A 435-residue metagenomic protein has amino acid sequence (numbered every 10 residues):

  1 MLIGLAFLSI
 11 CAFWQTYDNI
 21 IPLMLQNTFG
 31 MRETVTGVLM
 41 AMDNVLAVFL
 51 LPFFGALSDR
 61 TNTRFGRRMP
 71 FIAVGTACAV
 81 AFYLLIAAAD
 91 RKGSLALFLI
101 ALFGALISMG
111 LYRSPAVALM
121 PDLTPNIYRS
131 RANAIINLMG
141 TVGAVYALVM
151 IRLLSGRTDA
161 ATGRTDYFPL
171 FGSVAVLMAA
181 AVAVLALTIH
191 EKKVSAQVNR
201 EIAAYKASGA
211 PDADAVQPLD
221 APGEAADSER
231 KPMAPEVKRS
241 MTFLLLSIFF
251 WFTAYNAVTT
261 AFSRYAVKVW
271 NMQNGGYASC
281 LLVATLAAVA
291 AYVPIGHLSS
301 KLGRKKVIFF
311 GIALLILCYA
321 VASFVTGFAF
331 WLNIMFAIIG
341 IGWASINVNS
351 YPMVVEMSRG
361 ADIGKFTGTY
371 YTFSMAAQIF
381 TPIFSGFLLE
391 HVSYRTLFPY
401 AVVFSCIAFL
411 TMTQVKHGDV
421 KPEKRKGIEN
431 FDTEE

Functional and structural regions predicted by a protein language model:
M1-N44, F243-S247, F252-Q273: Helix-loop boundary and gating motifs at the non-cytosolic
A47, N133-S155, Y371-T381: Glycine-rich segments within core transmembrane alpha-helices of 12-TM secondary carriers
F49-F65, A291-R304, L389: Helix-to-loop junctions at the C-terminal end of transmembrane segments in multipass secondary transporters
I72-K92, A313-G327: C-terminal ends and interior cores of transmembrane alpha-helices in multi-pass membrane transporters/permeases
F82-I86, G93-Y112, F330-S345: Hydrophobic core of transmembrane alpha-helices in multi-pass small-molecule transporters, especially MFS/SLC-type
L111-T124, S345-R359: Intracellular juxtamembrane helix-capping segments at the cytosolic ends of symmetry-related transmembrane helices
K193-L246, E429-E435: Juxtamembrane intracellular "pre-TM" segments in multi-pass secondary transporters
K305-N349: C-terminal transmembrane helical hairpin of 12-TM major facilitator-type secondary transporters
